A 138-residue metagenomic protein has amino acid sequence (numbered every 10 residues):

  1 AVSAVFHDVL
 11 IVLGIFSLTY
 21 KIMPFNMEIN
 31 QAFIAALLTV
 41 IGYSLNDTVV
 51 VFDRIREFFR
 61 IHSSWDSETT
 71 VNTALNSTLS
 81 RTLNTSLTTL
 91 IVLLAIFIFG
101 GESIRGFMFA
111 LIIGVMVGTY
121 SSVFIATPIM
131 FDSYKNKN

Functional and structural regions predicted by a protein language model:
A1, V5, A35-L37, S67 (+6 more regions): Hydrophobic alpha-helical transmembrane segments of integral membrane proteins, especially multi-pass transporters
A1-R56: Hydrophobic transmembrane alpha-helices and their membrane-interface caps in long multi-pass transport proteins
V9-L13, S77-L93: Hydrophobic alpha-helical transmembrane segments in multi-pass membrane proteins
F16-Y20, I55-R56, I96, A126 (+2 more regions): Membrane-water interface at transmembrane helix exits
N26, N84-D132: Hydrophobic, glycine/alanine-rich multi-pass transmembrane helices and their short helix-loop junctions in large
F52, R56-D66, M130-N138: Juxtamembrane helix-loop transition segments at the membrane interface in multi-pass membrane proteins
H62-S80: Helix-loop junctions and hydrophobic alpha-helical segments within the transmembrane domains of large membrane
